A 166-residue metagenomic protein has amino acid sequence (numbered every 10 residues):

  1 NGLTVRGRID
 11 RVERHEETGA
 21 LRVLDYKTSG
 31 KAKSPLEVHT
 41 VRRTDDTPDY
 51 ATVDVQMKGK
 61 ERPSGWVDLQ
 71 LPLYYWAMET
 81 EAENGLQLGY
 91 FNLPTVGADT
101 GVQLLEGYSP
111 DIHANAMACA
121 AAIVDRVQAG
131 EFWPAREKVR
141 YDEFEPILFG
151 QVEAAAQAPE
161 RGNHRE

Functional and structural regions predicted by a protein language model:
N1-E166: RecB-family 4Fe-4S metal-dependent nuclease core
